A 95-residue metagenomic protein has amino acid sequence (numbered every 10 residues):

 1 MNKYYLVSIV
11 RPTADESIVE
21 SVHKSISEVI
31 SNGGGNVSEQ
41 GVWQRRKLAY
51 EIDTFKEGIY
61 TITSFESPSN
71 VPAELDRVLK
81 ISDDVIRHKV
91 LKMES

Functional and structural regions predicted by a protein language model:
M1-G58, E66-S95: Long, contiguous binding/interaction regions
